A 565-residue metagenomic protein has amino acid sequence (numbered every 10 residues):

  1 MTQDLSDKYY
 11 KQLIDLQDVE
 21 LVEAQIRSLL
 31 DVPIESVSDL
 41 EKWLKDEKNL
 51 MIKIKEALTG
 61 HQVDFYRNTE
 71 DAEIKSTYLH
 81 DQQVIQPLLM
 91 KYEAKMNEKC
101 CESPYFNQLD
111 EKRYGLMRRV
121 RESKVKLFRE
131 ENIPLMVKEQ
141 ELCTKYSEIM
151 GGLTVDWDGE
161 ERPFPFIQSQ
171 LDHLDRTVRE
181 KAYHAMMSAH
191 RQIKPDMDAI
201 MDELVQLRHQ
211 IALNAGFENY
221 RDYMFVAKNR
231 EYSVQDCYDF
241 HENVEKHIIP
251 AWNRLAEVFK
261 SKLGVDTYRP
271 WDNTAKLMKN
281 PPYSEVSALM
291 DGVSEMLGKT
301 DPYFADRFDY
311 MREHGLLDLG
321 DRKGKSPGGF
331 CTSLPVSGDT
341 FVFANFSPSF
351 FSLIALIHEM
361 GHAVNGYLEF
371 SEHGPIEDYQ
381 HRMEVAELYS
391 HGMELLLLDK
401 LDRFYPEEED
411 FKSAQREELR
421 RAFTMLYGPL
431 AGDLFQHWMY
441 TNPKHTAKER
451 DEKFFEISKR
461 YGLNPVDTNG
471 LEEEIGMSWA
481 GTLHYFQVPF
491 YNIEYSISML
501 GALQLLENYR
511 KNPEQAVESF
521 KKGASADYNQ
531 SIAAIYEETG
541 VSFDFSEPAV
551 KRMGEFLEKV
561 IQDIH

Functional and structural regions predicted by a protein language model:
M1-K279: A well-structured
L127-F128, A185-I193, R230-Y238, D272-P281 (+4 more regions): Glycine- and acidic
M201-A212, F217-E218, D222, L255-F259 (+2 more regions): Long, well-ordered alpha-helical segments
Q235, V258, K262, T300-Y303 (+4 more regions): Inter-helical turn/loop segments and adjacent helix faces that build the functional surface of alpha-helical bundle
E242, H247, Q380-D410, E418-R420 (+2 more regions): Post-HExxH zinc-binding segment in Zn-dependent metallohydrolases
K262, D272, K276-S337, S349-F350: Auxiliary, metal-adjacent structural segments of Zn-dependent hydrolase domains
W271, L356, V364, K400-R403 (+4 more regions): C-terminal, non-catalytic "cap/extension" segments appended to globular domains
A344-F370, E387-S390, L395, F435 (+1 more regions): Active-site recognition of the HExxH zinc-binding catalytic motif
